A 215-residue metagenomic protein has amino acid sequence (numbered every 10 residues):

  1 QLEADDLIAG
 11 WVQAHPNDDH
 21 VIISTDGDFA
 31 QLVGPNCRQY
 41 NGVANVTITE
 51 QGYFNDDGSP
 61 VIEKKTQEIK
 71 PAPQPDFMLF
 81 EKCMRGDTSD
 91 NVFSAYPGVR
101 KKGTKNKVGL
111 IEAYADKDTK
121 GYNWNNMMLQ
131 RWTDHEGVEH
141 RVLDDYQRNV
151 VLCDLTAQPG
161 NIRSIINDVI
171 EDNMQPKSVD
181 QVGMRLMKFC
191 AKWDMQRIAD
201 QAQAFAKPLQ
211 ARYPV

Functional and structural regions predicted by a protein language model:
Q1-R185, F189-A191, Q196: Extended two-metal-dependent nuclease catalytic cores across DNA- and RNA-processing enzymes
C190, D194-V215: C-terminal regulatory/interaction regions
